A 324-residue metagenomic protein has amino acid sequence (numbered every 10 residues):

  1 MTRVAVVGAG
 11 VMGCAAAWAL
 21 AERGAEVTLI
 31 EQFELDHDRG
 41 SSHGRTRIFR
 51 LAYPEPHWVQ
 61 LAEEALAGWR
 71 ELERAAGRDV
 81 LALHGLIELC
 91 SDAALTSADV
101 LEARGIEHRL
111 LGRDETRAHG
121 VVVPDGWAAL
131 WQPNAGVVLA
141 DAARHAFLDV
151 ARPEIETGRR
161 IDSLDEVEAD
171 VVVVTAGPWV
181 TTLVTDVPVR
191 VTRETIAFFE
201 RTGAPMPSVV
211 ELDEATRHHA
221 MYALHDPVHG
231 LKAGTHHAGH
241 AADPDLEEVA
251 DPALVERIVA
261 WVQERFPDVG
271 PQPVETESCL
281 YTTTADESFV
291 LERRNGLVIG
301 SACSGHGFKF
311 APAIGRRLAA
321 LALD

Functional and structural regions predicted by a protein language model:
M1-M12: Beta1/beta-strand and adjacent pyrophosphate-binding region of the FAD-binding site in flavoprotein oxidoreductases
V7, E168-W179, G315: Short hydrophobic core segments
W18-E22, D79-L81, P178-N295: Active-site substrate-recognition segment that forms the wall of the catalytic cavity or substrate channel
E22-S41: Glycine-rich FAD pyrophosphate-binding loop
T46-H119, G126, A220-M221: Dinucleotide-binding Rossmann-like beta1-alpha1 core, especially the glycine-rich loop that anchors the ADP
P54, L297-A311: Glycine-rich phosphate/pyrophosphate-binding beta-alpha loops
W131-S163: Helical element adjacent to the flavin cofactor pocket in flavoenzyme catalytic cores
P312-D324: Internal hydrophobic alpha-helix adjacent to the cofactor/substrate pocket in enzyme cavities
